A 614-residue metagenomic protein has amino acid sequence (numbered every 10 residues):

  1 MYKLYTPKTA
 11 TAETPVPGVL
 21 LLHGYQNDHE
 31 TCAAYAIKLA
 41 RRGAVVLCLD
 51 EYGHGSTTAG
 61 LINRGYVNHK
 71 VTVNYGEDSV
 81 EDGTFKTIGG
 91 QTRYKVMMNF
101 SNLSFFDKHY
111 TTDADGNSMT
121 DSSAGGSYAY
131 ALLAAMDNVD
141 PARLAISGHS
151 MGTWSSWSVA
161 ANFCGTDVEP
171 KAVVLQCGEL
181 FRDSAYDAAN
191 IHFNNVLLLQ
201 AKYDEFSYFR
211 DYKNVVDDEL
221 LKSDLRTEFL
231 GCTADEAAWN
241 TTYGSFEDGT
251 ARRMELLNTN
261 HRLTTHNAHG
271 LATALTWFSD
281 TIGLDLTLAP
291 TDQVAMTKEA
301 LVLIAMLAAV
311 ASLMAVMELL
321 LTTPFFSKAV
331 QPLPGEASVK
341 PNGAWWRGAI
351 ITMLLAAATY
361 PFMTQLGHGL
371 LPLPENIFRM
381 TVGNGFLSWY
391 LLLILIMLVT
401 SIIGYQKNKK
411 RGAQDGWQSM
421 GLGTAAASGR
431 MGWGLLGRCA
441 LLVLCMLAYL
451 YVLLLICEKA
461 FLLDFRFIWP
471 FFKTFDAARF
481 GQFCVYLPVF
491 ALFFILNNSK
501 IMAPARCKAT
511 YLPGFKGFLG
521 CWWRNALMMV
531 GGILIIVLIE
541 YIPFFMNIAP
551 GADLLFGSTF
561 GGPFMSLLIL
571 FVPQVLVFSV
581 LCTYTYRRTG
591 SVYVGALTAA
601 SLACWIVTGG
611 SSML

Functional and structural regions predicted by a protein language model:
M1-V294: Soluble extramembrane regions of membrane proteins in the secretory/endomembrane system
S184-F193, L307, M317-P324: Conserved serine/cysteine hydrolase catalytic core
D285-L313, L321-W346: Cytosolic-side membrane-insertion boundary helix
V310-T322, I403-G404, F494-N498: C-terminal membrane-cytosol helix-exit motif in multi-pass small-molecule transporters
A315-E336, L567-V575, S601-T608: Contiguous hydrophobic segments
I350-L614: Alpha-helical transmembrane segments of integral membrane proteins
